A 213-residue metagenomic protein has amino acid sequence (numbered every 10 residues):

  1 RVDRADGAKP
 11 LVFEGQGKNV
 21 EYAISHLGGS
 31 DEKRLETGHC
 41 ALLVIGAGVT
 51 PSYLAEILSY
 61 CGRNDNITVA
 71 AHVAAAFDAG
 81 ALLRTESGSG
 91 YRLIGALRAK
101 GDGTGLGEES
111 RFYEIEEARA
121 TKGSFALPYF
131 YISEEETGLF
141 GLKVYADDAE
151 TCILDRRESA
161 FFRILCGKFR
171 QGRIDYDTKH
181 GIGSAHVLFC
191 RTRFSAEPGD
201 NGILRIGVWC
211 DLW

Functional and structural regions predicted by a protein language model:
R1-W213: Membrane-proximal alpha-helical signals and transmembrane carboxylates
